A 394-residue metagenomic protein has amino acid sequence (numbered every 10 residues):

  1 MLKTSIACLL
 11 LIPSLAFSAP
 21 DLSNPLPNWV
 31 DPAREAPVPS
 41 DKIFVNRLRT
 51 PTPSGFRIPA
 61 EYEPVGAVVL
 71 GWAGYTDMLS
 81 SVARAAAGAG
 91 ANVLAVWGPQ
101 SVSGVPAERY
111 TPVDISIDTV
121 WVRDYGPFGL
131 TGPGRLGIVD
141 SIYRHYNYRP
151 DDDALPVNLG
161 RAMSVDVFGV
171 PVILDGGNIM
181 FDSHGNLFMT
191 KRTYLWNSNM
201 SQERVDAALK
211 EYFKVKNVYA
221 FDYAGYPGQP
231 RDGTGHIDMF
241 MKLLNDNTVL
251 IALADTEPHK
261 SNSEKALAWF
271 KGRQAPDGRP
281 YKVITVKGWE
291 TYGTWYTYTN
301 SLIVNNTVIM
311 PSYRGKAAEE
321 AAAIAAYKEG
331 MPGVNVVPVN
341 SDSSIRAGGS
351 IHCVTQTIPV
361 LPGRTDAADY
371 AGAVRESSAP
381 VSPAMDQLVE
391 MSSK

Functional and structural regions predicted by a protein language model:
M1-C8: Sec-dependent signal peptide recognition, specifically the positively charged N-region followed immediately by
A7, M391-K394: Short amphipathic alpha-helical "recognition" segments used for binding
C8-L11, L388: Short intrinsically disordered, low-complexity segments
P13-S18: N-terminal signal peptide c-region/cleavage motif recognized by signal peptidases
A19-S392: The feature marks the mature, well-folded catalytic cores of soluble enzymes
